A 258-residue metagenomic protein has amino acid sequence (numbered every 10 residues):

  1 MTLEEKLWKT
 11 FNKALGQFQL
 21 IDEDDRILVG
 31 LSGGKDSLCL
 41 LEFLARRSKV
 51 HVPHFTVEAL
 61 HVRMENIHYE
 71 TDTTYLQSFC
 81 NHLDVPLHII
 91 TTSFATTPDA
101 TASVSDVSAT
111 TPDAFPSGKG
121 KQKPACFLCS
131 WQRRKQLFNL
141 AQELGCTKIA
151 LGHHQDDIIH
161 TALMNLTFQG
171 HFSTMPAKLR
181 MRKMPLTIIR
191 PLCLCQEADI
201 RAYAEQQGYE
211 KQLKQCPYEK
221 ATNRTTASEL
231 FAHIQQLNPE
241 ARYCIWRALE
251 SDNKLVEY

Functional and structural regions predicted by a protein language model:
M1-H160, F168, A198-A202, Q206: ATP-dependent adenylation/nucleotidyltransferase module used to activate substrates
T10, A14, L166, L230-H233 (+1 more regions): Residues that form generic nucleotide/phosphate-binding pockets
M64-N66, F94-T96, L179-R182, C195 (+2 more regions): Residue-level detector of flexible, active-site-proximal loop/helix-junction positions within diverse enzyme catalytic
A109-T110, R133, K148-I149, D156-H233: Catalytic subdomain that performs nucleotidyl-dependent activation
I234, N238: Conserved anion/nucleotide-ligand pocket segment
E240-Y258: A short, charged, Gly/Pro-tolerant segment at domain boundaries
